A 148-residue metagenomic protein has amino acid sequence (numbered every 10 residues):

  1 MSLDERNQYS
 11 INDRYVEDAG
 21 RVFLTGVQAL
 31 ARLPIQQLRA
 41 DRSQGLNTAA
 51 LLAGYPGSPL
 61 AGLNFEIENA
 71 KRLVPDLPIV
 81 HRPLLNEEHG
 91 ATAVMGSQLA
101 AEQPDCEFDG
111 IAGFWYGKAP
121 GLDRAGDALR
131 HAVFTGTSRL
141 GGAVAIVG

Functional and structural regions predicted by a protein language model:
M1-G148: Thiamine diphosphate
